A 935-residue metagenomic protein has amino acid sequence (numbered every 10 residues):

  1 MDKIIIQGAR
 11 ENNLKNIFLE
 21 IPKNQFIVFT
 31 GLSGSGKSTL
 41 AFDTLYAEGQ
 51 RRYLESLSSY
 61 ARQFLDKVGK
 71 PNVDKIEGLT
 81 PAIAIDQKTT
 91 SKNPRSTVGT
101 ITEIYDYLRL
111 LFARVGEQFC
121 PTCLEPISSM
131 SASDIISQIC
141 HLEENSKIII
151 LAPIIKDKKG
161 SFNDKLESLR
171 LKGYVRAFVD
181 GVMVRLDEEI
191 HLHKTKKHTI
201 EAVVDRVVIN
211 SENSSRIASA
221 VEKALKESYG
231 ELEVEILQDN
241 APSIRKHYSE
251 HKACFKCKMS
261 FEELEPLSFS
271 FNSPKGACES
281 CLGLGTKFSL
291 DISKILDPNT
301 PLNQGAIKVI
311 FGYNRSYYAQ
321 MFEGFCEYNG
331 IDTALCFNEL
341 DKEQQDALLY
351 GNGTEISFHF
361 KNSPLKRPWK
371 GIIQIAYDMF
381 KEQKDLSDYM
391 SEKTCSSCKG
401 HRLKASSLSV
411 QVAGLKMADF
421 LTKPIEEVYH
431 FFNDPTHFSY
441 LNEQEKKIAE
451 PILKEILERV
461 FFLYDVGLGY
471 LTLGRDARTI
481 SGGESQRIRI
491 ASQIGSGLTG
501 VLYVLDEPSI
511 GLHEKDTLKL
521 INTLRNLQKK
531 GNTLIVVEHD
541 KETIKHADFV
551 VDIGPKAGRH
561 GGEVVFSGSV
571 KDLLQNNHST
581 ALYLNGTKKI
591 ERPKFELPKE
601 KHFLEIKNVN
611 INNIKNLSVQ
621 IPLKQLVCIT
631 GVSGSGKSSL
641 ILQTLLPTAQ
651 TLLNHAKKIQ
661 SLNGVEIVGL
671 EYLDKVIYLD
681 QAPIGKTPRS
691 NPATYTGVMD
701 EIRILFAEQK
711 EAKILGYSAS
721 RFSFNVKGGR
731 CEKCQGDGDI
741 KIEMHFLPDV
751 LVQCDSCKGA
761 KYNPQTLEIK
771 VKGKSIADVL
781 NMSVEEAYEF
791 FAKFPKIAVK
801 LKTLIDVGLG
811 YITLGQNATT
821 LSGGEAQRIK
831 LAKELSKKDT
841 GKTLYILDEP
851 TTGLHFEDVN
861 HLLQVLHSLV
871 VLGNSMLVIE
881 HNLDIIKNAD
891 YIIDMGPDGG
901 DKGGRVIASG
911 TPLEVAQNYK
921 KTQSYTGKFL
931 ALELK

Functional and structural regions predicted by a protein language model:
M1-K935: Conserved phosphate-binding elements of NTP-dependent enzyme cores
